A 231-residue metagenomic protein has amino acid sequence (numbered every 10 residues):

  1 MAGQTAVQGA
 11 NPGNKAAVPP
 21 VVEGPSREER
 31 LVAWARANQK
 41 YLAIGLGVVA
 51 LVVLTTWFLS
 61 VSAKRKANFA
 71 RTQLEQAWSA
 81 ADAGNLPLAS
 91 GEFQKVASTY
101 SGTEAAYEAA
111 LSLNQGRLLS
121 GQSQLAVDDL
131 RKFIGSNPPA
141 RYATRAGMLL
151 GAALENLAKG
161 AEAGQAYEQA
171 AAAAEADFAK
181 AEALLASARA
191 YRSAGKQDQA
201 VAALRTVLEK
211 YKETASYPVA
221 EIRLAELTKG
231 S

Functional and structural regions predicted by a protein language model:
A2-V48: N-terminal positive-inside, membrane-proximal cytosolic segments immediately preceding the first
R65, A97-A106, I134-A143, A171-A179 (+1 more regions): Short solvent-exposed coil/turn linkers within tandem alpha-helical repeat scaffolds
L86-P87, S123, G160, Q197: TPR-repeat structural position
